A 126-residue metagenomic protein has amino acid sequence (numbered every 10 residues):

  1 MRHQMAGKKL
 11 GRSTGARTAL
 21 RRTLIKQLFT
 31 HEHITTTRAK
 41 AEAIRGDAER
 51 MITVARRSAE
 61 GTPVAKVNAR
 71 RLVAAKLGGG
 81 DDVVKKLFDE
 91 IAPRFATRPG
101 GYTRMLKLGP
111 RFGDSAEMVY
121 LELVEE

Functional and structural regions predicted by a protein language model:
M1-R12, A16-A19, T23-E126: Structured, basic alpha/beta domains of bacterial-type, RNA-associated proteins
